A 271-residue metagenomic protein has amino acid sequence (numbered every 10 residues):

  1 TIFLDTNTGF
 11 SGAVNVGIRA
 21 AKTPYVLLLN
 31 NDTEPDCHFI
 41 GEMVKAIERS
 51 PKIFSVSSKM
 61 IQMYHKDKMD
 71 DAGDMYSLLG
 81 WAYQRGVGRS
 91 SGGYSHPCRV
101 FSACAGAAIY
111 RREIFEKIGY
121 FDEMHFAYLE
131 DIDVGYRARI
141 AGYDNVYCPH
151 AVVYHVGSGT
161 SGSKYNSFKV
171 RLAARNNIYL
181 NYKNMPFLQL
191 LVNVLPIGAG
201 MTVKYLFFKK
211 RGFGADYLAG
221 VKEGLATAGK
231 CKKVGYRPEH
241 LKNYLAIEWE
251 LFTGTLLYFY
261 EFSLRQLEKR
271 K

Functional and structural regions predicted by a protein language model:
F3-A21, N31, E42: Glycine-rich, basic loop-to-helix element that forms the pyrophosphate-binding segment of sugar-nucleotide handling
F10, L29, T33-F39, Y110 (+2 more regions): Hydrophobic/aromatic residue at the end of a short beta strand that borders the catalytic acidic motif
V26: Short aromatic/hydrophobic "clamp" motif used to bind/position activated sugar donors
T33-S77: Conserved donor NDP-sugar-binding/catalytic core segment of glycosyltransferases
M69, A82, R89-Y110, A127 (+2 more regions): A recurrent flexible, glycine/aromatic-enriched loop bordering the glycosyltransferase active site that acts as
F101-V152: A short, conserved alpha-helix in the catalytic core of glycosyltransferases
A141-N166, N176, L180: Active-site donor/metal-binding and catalytic loop motifs of nucleotide-sugar-dependent glycosylation enzymes
L190-K271: Non-catalytic, C-terminal membrane-associated alpha-helical segments of glycosyltransferases
